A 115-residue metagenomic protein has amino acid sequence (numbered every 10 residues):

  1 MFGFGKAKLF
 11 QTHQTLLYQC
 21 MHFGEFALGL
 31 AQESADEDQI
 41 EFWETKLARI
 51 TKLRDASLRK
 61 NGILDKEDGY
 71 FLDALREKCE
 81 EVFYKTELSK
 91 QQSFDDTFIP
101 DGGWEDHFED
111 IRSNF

Functional and structural regions predicted by a protein language model:
M1-K8, I63, S113-F115: Short, aromatic- and cysteine-enriched interfacial helices/patches that mediate contacts at lipid membranes
F2-D38: Short terminal alpha-helical segments
K8-Q11, F42, A56-S57, A74: Compositionally biased, low-complexity segments enriched in small residues
F26-E41, L58-K66, L88-D95: Charged, low-complexity interaction regions
K46-T51, D110: Composition-driven detection of intrinsically disordered, low-complexity segments
R49-K60, K78-E81, K85: Amphipathic alpha-helical interaction surfaces
G69-F115: Amphipathic alpha-helical binding modules
